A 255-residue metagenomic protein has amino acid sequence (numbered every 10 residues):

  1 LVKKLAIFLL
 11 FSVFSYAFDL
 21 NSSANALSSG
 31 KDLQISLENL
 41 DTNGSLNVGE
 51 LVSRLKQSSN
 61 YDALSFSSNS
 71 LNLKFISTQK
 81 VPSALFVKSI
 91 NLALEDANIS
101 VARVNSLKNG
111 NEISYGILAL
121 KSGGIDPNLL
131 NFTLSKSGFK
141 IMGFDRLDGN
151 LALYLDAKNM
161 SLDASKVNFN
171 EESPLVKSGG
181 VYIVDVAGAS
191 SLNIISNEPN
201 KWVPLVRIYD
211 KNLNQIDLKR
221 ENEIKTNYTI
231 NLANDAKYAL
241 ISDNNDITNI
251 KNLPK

Functional and structural regions predicted by a protein language model:
L1-E95: N-terminal leader/presequence regions that precede the main folded/catalytic core
V101-S106, D217-I224: Solvent-exposed serine/threonine-rich low-complexity stretches and specific carbohydrate-binding patches
I113-I117, G123-K140, A189-N193, N231-N252: Noncatalytic modules at the cell exterior or secretory-pathway interfaces, chiefly beta-strand-rich lectin/adhesion
I117-L175: Surface-exposed beta-loop interaction hotspot
A152, A157-M160, D246-K255: Exposed low-complexity, polar/acidic, P/S/T/G-rich flexible segments that act as propeptides, protease-susceptible
E171-A187, N227: Non-catalytic, beta-strand-enriched accessory regions in extracellular/secretory proteins and membrane protein
I195-P199: Non-cytosolic beta-sheet module surface loops
N200-Q215: Short, surface-exposed beta-strand/strand-loop-strand elements in extracellular ectodomains
